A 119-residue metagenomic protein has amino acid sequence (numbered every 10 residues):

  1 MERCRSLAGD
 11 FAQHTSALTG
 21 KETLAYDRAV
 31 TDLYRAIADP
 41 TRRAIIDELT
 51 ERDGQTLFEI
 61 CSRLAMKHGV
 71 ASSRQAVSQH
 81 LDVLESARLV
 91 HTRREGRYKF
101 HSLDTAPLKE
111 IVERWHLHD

Functional and structural regions predicted by a protein language model:
M1-A29, D47-E51, D104-D119: Amphipathic alpha-helical dimerization/coiled-coil segments that flank or bridge DNA-binding/regulatory modules
R28-A29, R35-A36, P40-Q75, Y98-K109: N-terminal helix-turn-helix DNA-binding core of bacterial DNA-binding proteins
T31-D32, A87: A generic local structural motif
C61-S62, R88-L89, V112-E113, H118: Short alpha-helix boundary/capping motifs
S78: Flanking scaffold residues of small Cys/His-coordinated metal-binding clusters
L81-D82: Short, hydrophobic-biased segments on the C-terminal half of alpha helices that form "recognition helices"
E85-G96, S102: Beta-hairpin "wing" of winged helix-turn-helix
E95-Y98, E113-W115: Hydrophobic transmembrane alpha-helix bundles
